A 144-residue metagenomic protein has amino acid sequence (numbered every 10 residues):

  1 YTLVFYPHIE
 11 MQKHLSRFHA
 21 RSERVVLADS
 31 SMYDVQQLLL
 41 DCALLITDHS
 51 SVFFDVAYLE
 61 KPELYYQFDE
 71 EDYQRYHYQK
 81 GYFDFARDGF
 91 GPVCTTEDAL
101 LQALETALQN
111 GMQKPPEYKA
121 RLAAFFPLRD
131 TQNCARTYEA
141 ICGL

Functional and structural regions predicted by a protein language model:
Y1-S30: Catalytic donor nucleotide-activated moiety binding site of glycosyltransferases and closely related
V4, A28, L44-I46, L64-Y66 (+1 more regions): Hydrophobic/aromatic beta-strand patches that form the interior of the parallel beta-sheet core in alpha/beta enzyme
M11, Y33, E71: Surface-exposed, flexible loop/turn segments at secondary-structure boundaries
S16-S22, S51-F125: Catalytic binding pocket for nucleotide-activated donors in carbohydrate/polymer assembly enzymes
Y33-D41: Short acidic alpha-helix that forms the nucleotide-activated donor recognition element in Leloir-type transferases
L40-S51: Acidic donor-binding loop of glycosyltransferase active sites
D130-L144: C-terminal alpha-helical cap of glycosyltransferases
